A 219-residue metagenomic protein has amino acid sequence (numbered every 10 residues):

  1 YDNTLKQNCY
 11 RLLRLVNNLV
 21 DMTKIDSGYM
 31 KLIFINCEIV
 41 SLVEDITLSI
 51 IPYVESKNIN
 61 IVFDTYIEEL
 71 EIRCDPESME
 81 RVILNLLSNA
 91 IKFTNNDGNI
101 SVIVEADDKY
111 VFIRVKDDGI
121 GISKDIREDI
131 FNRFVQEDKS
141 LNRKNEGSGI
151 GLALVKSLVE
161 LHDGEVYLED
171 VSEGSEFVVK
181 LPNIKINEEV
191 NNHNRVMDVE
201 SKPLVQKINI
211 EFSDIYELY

Functional and structural regions predicted by a protein language model:
Q7-L12: Short alpha-helical segment of the dimerization/phosphotransfer core of two-component systems
T23-F34: Helix-loop junction within the histidine kinase core
I33-E38, E55, N60-L70: Conserved catalytic submotifs in the C-terminal HATPase_c
E44-S56: Short alpha-helical segment within the cytosolic histidine kinase core of two-component systems
I59, D163-G164: Conserved glycine-rich
A90-I91: Short helix-loop "hinge" at the ATP-lid/N-box region of the Bergerat-fold HATPase_c
I122-Q136: Short conserved segment of the HATPase_c
